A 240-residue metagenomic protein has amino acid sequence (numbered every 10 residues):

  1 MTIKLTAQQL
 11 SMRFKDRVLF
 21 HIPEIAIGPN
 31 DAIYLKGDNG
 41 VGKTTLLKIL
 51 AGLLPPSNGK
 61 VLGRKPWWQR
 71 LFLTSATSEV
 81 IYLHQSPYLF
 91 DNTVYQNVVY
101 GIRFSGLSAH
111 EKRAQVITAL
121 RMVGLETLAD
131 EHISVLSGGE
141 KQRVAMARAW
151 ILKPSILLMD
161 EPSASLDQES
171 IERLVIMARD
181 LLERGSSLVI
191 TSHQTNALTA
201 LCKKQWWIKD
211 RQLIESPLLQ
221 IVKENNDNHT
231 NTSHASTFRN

Functional and structural regions predicted by a protein language model:
A51: Helix-to-loop junction immediately C-terminal to a conserved catalytic motif
P87-Q96: Conserved catalytic motifs of ABC-family nucleotide-binding domains
H110-L128: Conserved ABC ATPase "signature" region
H132-L136, E140: Conserved ABC ATPase signature
M146: Hydrophobic anchor residue at the start of the ABC signature
L157-E161: Catalytic Walker B motif of ABC-type/P-loop ATPase nucleotide-binding domains
T191-H193: H-loop/switch region of ABC-family ATPase nucleotide-binding domains
